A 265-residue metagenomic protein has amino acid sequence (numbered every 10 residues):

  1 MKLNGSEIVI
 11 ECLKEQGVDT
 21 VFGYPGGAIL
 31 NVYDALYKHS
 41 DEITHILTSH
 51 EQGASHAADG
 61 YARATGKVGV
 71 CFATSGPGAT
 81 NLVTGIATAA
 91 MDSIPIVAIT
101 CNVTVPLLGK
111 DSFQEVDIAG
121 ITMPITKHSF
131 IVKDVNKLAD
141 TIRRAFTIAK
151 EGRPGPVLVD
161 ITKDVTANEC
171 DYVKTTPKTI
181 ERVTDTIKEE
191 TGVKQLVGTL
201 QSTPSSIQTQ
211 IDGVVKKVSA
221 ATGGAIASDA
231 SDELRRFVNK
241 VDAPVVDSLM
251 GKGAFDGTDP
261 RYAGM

Functional and structural regions predicted by a protein language model:
M1-M265: N-terminal alpha/beta PP-like core and its mobile active-site loop of ThDP/TPP-dependent enzymes
